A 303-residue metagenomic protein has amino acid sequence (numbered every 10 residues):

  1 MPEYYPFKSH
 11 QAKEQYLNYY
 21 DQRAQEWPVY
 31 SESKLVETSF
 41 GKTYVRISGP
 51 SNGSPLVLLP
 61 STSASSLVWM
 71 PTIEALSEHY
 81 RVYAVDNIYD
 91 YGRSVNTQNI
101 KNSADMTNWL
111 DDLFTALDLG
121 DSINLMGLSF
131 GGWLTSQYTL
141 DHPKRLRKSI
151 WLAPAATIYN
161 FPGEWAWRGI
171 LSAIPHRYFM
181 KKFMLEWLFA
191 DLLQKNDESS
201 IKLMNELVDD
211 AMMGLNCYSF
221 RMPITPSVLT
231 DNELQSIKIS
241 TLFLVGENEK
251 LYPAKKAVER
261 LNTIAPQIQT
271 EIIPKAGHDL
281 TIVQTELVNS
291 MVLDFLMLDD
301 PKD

Functional and structural regions predicted by a protein language model:
M1-L56, H79-Y80, M297-D303: Alpha/beta-hydrolase fold catalytic core
G41-G92: Conserved HGGG/HGGXW glycine-rich cap/lid loop of the alpha/beta-hydrolase fold
A84-M126, S290: Active-site loop/oxyanion-hole signature of alpha/beta-hydrolase fold enzymes
L140, K148-H176: Flexible "cap/lid" loop of the alpha/beta hydrolase fold
T157-P162, Y178-Q235: Conserved alpha/beta-hydrolase catalytic His-Asp/Glu region
I237, F243-V245: Short beta-strand/loop motif that positions the catalytic acidic residue of the alpha/beta-hydrolase fold
N248-Y252: Acidic catalytic loop of the alpha/beta-hydrolase fold
A276-T285, N289: Catalytic histidine-centered segment of alpha/beta-hydrolase-like enzymes
